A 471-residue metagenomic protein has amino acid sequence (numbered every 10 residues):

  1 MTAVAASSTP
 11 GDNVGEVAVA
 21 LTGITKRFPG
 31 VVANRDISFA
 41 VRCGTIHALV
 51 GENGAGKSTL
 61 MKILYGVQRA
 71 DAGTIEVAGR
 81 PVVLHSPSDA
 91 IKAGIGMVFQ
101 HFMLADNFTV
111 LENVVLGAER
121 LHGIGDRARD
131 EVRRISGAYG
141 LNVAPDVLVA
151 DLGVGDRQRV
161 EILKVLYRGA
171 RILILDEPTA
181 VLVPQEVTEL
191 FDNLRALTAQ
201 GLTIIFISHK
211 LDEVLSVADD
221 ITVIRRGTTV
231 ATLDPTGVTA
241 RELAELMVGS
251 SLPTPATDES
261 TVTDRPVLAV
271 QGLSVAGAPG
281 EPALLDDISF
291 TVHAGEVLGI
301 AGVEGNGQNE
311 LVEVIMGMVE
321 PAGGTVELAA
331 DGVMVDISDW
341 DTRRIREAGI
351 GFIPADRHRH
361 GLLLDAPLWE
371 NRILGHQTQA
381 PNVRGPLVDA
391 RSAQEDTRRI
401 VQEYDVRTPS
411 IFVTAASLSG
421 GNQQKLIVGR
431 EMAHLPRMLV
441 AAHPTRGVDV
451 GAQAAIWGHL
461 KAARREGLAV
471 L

Functional and structural regions predicted by a protein language model:
T2-L471: Glycine-rich phosphate-binding loops of nucleotide-dependent enzymes
